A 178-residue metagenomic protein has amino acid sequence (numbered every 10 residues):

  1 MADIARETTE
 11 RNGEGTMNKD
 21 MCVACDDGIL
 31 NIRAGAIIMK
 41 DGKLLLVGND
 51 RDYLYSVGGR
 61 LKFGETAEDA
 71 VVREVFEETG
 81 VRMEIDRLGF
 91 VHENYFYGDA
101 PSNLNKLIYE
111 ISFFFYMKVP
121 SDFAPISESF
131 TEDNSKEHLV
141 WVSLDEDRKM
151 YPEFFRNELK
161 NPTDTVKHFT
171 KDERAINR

Functional and structural regions predicted by a protein language model:
D3, D50-L54, A124-P125, S129-R178: Nudix hydrolase/Nudix homology domain
I4-T9: Ser/Thr/Pro/Gly-rich low-complexity, intrinsically disordered segments
E10-G35, N105: Acidic, metal-coordinating catalytic segment for phosphate/diphosphate chemistry, firing primarily on the Nudix
N31-R33, D41, K136: A structure-centric signal for secondary-structure junctions around beta-strands
I38-M39, L46, M117, W141: Conserved hydrophobic "DFG−1" position in protein kinase catalytic cores
K40-E78, F90: Conserved Nudix-box catalytic region and its N-terminal flanking loop in Nudix hydrolases and closely related
L61-E84, Y95-Y151: Unchanged
